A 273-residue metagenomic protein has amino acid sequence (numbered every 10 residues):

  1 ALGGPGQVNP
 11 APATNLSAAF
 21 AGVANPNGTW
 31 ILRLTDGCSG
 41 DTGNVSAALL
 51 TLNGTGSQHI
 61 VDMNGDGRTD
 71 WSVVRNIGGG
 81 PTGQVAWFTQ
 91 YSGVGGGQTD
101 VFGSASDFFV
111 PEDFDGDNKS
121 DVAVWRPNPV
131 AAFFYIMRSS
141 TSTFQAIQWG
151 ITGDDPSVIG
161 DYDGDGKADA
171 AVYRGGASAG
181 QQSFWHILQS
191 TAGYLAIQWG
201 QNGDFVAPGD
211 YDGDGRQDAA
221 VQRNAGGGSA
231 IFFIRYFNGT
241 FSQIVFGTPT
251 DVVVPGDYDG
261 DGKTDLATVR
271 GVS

Functional and structural regions predicted by a protein language model:
A1-G56: Loop and turn regions of beta-sandwich accessory domains that flank beta-strands and are enriched in small/polar
S57-S273: Trp/Gly-enriched beta-strand/coil motifs that build multi-repeat beta-propeller-like domains and related W-rich binding
